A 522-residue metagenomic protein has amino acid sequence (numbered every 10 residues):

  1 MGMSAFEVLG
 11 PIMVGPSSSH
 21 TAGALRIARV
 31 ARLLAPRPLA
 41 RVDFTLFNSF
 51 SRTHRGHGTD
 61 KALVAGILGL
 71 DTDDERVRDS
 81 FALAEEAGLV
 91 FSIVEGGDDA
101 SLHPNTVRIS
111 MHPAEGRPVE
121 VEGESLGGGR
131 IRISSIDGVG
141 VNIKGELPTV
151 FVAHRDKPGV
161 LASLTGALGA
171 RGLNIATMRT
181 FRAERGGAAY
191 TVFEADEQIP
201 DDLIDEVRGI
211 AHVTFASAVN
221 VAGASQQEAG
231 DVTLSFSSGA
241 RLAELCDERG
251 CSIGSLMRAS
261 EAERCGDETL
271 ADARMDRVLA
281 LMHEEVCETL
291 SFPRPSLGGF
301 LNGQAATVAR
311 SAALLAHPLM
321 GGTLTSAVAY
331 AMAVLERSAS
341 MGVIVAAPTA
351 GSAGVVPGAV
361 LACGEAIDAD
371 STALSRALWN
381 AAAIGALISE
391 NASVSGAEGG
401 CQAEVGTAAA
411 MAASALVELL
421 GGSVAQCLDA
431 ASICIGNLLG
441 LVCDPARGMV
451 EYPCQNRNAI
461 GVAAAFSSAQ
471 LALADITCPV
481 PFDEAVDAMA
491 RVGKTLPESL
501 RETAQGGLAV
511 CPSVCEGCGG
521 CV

Functional and structural regions predicted by a protein language model:
M1-A5, P36-A40, G321-S338, T372-S393 (+1 more regions): Acidic-glycine-rich active-site phosphate/pyrophosphate-binding loop
G10-V30, M341-A359, A403-A408: Conserved phosphate/anionic-ligand binding catalytic regions in large, soluble enzymes, centered on
T21-A35, P158-V160, P357-D368, A413-G421: Alpha-helical support elements that line or immediately flank enzyme active sites and cofactor-binding pockets
D43-E86, N380-A415, A430, N437-A464 (+1 more regions): A structural-propensity feature for long, helix-poor, extended segments
E75, F91-I93, E120-A229: A conserved regulatory-domain signal marking ACT and ACT-like small-molecule sensing domains and adjacent regulatory
D79-E86, V90-I93, E418-V522: Functionally critical mobile loop/hinge segments
L126, A222-S225, A229-A313, G519: C-terminal regulatory domains involved in ligand/effector binding and gene-expression control
T307-P348: Active-site cofactor/substrate anionic-group-binding motifs, chiefly glycine- and Lys/Arg-rich phosphate-binding loops
